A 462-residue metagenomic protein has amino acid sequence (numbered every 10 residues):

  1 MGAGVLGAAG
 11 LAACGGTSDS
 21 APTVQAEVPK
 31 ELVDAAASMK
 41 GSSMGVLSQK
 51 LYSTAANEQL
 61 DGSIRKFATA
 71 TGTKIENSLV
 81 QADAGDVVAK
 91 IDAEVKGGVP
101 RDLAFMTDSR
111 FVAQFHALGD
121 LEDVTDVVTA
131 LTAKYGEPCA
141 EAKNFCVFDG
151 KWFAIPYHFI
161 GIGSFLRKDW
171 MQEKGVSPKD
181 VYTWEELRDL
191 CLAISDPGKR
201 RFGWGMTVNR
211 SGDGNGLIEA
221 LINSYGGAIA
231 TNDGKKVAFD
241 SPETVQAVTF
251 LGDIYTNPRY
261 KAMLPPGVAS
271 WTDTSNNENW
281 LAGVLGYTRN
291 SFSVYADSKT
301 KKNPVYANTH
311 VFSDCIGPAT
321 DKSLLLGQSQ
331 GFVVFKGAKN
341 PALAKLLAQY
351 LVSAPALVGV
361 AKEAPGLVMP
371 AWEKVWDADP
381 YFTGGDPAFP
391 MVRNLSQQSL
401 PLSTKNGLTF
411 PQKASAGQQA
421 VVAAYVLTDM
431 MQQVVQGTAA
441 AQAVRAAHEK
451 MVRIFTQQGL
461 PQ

Functional and structural regions predicted by a protein language model:
M1-G16: N-terminal export signals
V24-S38, T107-G163, H310-F312, N394: Hinge/lid segment of periplasmic solute-binding proteins
E31, A36-S38, S293-Y306, P318-Y425 (+1 more regions): C-terminal lobe and pocket-closing loops of periplasmic/extracytoplasmic Venus-flytrap solute-binding proteins
D34-G41, T125-P138, D180, W204 (+8 more regions): Short, solvent-exposed loop/beta-turn-alpha elements that line the ligand-binding surface or hinge of extracytoplasmic
G62-P138, V147, Q172-G175, E278-Y287 (+1 more regions): Extracytoplasmic "Venus flytrap"/periplasmic binding protein-like
A93-E94, R101-D102, L131-W170, F312-C315 (+2 more regions): A structural signal for short loop-to-beta-strand junctions that line the ligand-binding cleft of periplasmic/secreted
N144-Y157, I162, E185-E243, N276 (+1 more regions): Extracytoplasmic/periplasmic solute-binding protein
D189-S195, D233-V268, H310-D314: Glycine-centered hinge/linker elements that transmit conformational signals in sensory and ligand-binding systems
